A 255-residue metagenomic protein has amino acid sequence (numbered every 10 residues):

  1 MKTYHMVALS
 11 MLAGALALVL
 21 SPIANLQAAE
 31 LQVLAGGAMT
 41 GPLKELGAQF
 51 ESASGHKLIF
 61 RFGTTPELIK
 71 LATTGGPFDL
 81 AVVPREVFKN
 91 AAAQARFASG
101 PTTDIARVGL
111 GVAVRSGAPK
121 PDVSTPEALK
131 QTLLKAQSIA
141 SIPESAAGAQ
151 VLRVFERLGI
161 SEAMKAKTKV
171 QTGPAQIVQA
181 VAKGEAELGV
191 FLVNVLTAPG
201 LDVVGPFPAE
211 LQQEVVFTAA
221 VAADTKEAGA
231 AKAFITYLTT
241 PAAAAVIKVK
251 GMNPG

Functional and structural regions predicted by a protein language model:
M1-H5: Positively charged n-region of N-terminal signal peptides that target proteins for export
A8-N25: Bacterial N-terminal signal peptides
L26-Q94, A98-V108, V114-G255: Exported/periplasmic ABC-transporter solute-binding proteins
